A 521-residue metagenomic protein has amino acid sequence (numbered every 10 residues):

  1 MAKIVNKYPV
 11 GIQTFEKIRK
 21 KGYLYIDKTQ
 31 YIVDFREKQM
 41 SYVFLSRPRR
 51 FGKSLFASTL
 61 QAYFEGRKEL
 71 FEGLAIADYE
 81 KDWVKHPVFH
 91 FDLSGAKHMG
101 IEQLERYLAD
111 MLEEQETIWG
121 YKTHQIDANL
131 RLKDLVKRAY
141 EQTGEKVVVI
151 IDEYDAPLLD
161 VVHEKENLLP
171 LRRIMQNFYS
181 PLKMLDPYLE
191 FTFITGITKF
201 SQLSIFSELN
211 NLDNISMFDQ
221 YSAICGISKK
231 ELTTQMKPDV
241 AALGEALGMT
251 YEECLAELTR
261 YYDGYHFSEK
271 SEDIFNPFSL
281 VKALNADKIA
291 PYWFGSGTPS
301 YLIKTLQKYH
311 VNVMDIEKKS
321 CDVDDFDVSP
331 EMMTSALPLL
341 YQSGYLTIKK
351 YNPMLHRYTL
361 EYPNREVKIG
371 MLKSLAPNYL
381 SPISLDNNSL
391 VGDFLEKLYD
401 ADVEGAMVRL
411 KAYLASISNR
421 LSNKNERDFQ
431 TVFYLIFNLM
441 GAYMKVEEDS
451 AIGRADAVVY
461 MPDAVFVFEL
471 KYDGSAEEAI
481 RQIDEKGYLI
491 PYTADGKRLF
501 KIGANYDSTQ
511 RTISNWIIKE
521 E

Functional and structural regions predicted by a protein language model:
M1-N425, M440: Phosphate-binding site recognition
A139-T143, I436-P462: Active-site metal-binding core of divalent-cation-utilizing nuclease and nuclease-like domains
V148, A464-F466, F500: Structural motif
L169-R173, Y472-L489: Mg2+/Mn2+-dependent nuclease catalytic core
F178-L185, P338-L346, Y434-L439, I483-I502: Metal-dependent nuclease catalytic cores in nucleic-acid-processing enzymes, especially RNase H-like/related
F433, A455-Y472, K486: Conserved catalytic cores of phosphodiester-cleaving nucleases, focusing on short active-site segments
P491, K497-E521: Domain-level recognition of nuclease-like catalytic cores that cleave nucleotide substrates
